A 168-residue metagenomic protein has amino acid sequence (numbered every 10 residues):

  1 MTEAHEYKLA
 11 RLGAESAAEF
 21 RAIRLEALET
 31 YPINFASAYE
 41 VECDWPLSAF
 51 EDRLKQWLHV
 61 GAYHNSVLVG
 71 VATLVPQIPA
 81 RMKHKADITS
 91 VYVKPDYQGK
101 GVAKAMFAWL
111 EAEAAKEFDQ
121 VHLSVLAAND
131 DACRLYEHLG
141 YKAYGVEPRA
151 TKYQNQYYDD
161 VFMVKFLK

Functional and structural regions predicted by a protein language model:
T2-E6, R11-A14, D159-K168: Terminal substrate-recognition subdomain of acyl/acetyltransferases
A14-A17, R21-A22, E26-D96, F107-W109 (+2 more regions): Acetyl-CoA-dependent GNAT
K100, K104, A128-V146: Conserved active-site alpha-helix within GNAT-family acetyltransferase domains
F107, A114-V125: Conserved GNAT acetyl-CoA-binding A-motif
L123-C133, A150-Q156: Conserved beta-strand-loop-alpha-helix junction that forms the acyl-donor binding cleft
